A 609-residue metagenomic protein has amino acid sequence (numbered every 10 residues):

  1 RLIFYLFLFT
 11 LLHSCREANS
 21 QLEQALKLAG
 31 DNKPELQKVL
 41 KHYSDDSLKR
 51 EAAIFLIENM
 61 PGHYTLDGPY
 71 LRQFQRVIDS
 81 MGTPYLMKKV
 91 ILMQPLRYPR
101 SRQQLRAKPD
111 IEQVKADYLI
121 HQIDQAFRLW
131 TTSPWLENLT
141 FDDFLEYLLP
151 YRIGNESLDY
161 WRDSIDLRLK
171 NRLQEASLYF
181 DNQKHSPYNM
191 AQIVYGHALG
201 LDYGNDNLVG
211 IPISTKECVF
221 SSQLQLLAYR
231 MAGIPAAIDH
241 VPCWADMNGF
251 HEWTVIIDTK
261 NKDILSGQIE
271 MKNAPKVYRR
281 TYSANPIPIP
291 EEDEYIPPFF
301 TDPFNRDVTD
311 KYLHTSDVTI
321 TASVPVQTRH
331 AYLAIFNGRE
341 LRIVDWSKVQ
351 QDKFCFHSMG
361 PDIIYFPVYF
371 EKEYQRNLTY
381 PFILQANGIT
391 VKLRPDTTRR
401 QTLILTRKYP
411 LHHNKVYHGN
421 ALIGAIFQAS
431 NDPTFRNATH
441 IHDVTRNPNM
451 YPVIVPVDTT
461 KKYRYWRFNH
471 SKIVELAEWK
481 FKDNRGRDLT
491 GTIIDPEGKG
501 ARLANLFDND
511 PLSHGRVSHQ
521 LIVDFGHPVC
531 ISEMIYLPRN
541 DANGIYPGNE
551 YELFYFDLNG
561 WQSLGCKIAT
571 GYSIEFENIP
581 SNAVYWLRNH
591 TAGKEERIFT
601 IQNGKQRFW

Functional and structural regions predicted by a protein language model:
H13-S14: C-terminal motif of bacterial Sec signal peptides marking the signal peptidase cleavage site
L26-G30, H42-S44, N171-I193, A198-L208 (+2 more regions): Hydrophobic/aromatic-rich core segments of domains that either
K27, Q37-K38, D46-I213, N248: Secondary-structure boundary elements
T301-K311, T379-L405, K605-W609: Extracellular beta-sheet/turn segments enriched in Thr/Pro/Gly and aliphatic residues
T315-V326, T406-K408: A short, amphipathic beta-strand motif
R339-K353, P448, G565-A569: Short, acidic Ser/Thr/Gly-rich low-complexity loop/linker segments typical of extracellular and cell-surface proteins
K353-F366, F370-E373, T459-T460, E577-S581: Short Pro-Gly-centered beta-turn/loop motif in secreted/extracellular proteins
R399-K461, K472-E533, L537-P547, Y551 (+1 more regions): Disordered, acidic Ser/Thr/Pro-rich linker "stalks" and the adjacent N-terminal cap of the next globular domain
